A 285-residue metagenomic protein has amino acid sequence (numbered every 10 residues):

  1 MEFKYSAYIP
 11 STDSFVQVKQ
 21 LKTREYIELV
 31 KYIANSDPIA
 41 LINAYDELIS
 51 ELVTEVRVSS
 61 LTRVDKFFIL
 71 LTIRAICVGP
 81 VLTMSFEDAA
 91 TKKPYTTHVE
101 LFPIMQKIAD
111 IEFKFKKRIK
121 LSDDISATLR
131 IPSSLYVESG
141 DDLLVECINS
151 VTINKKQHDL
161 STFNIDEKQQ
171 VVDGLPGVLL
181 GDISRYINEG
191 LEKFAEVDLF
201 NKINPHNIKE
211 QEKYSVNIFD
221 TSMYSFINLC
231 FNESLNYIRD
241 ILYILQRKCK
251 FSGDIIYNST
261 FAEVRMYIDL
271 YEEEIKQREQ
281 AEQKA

Functional and structural regions predicted by a protein language model:
M1-A285: An amphipathic, hydrophobic-aromatic interaction surface with interspersed Lys/Arg that forms lipid/phosphate-bearing
